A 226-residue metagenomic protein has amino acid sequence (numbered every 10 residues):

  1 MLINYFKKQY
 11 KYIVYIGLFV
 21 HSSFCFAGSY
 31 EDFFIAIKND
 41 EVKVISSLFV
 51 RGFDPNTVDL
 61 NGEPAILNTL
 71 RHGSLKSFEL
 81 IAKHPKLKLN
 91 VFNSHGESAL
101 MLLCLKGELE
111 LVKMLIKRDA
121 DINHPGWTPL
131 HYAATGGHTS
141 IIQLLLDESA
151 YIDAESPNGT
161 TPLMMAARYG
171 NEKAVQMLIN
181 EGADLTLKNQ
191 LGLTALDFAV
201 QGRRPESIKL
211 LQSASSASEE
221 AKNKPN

Functional and structural regions predicted by a protein language model:
V44, K76-S77, E110-L111, S140-I141 (+2 more regions): Conserved ankyrin/ankyrin-like repeat signature
P55, K88-L89, I122, I152 (+1 more regions): Ankyrin-repeat inter-repeat connecting loop/turn
D59, N93, N123-G126, S156 (+1 more regions): Ankyrin repeat boundary/linker residues
